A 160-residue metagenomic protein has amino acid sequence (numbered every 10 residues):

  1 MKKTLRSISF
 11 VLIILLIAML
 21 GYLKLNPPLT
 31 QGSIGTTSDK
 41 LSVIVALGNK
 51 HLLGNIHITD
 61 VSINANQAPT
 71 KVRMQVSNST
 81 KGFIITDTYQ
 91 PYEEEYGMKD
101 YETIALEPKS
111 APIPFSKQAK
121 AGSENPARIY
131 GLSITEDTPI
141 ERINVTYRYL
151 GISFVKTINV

Functional and structural regions predicted by a protein language model:
K2-F10, L15-V160: Non-catalytic macromolecular-recognition regions in eukaryotic signaling proteins
